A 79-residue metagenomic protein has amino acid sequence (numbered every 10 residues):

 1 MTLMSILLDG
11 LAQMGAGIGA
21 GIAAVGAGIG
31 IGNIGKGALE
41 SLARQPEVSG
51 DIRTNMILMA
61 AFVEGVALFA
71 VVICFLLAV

Functional and structural regions predicted by a protein language model:
M1-V79: Hydrophobic, small-residue-rich transmembrane alpha-helices and their short perimembrane loops in multi-pass membrane
